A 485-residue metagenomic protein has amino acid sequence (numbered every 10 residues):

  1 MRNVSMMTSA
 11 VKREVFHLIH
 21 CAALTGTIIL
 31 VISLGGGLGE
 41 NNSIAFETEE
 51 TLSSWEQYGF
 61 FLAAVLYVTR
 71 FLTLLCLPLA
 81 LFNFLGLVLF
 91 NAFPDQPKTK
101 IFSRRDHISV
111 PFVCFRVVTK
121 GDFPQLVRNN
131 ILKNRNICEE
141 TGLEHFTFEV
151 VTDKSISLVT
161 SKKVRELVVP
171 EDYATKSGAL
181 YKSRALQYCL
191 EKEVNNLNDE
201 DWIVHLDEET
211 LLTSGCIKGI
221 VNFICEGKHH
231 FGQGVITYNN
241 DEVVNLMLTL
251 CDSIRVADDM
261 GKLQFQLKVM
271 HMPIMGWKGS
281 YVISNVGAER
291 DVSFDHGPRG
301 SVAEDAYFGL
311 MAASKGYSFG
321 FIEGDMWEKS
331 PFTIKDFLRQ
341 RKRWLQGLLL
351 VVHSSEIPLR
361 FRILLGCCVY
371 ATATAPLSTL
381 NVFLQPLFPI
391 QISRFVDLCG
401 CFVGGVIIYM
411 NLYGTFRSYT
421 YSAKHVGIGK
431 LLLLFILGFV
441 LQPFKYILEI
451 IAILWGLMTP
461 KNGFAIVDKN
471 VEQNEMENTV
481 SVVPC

Functional and structural regions predicted by a protein language model:
M1-G59, A63, R70-F112, N136 (+4 more regions): Juxtamembrane C-terminal module of membrane proteins
P111-R116, T147, Y307: Cell-envelope/extracellular polymer assembly enzymes that use nucleotide-activated donors
N130-H145: Short, acidic, metal-binding catalytic loop of nucleotide-sugar glycosyltransferases
V168-L197, G219-S301, L338, K342-H353: Long helical/loop segments within the catalytic core of UDP-sugar-dependent glycosyltransferases, especially the large
I203: Short aromatic/hydrophobic "clamp" motif used to bind/position activated sugar donors
L206-F223: Acidic donor-binding/catalytic loop of UDP-sugar-dependent glycosyltransferases, especially processive GT2
D291-F308, M326-E328, F332: Donor nucleotide-sugar recognition loop
A306-M326: Catalytic donor-sugar/metal-binding loop of nucleotide-sugar-dependent glycosyltransferases
